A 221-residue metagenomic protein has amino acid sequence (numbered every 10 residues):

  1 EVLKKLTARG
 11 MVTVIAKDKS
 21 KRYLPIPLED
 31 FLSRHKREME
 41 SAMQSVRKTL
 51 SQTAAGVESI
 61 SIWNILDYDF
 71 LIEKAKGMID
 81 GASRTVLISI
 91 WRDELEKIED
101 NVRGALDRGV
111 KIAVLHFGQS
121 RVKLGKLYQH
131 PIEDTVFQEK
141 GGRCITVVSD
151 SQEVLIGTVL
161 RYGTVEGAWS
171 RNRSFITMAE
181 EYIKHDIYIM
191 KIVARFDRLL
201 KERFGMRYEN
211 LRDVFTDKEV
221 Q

Functional and structural regions predicted by a protein language model:
E1-G10: Basic amphipathic alpha-helical segments that dock to polyanions
K4, I15, L24, D100 (+1 more regions): PLD/PLD-like phosphodiesterase catalytic module centered on the HKD motif
A8, S41-Q44, K48, K184-Y188: Generic secondary-structure signature for well-ordered alpha-helical cores
M11-R37: Short, cationic-aromatic polyanion-contact patches
K19-K21, D93, Q119: Conserved beta-strand edge residues that scaffold enzyme active sites
L28, Y68, W91-E94, R161 (+1 more regions): Short beta->alpha junction loops/turns
K36, Q44-A105: PLD-like (HKD) phosphodiesterase/transphosphatidyltransferase domain
